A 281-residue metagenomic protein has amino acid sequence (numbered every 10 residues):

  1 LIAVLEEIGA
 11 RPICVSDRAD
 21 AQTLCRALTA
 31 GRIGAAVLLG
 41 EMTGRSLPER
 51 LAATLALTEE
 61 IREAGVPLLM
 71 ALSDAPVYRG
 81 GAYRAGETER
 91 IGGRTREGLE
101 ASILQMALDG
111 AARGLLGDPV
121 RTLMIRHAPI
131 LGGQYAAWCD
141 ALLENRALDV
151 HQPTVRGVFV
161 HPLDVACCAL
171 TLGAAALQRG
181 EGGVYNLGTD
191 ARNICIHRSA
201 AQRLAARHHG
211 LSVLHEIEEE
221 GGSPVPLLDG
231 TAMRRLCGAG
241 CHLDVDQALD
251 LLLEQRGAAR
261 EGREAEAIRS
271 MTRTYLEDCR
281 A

Functional and structural regions predicted by a protein language model:
L1-A35: N-terminal Rossmann/SDR dinucleotide-binding element
I2-E7, L55, E59-E63, G110-G114 (+3 more regions): Short, well-ordered alpha-helices that flank and scaffold nucleotide-derived cofactor binding pockets
D17, E41, D74, H127: Active-site loop/turn elements of alpha/beta-hydrolase fold enzymes, especially the short glycine-/histidine-rich
A21, C25-A35, T43-M70: NAD(P)-cofactor binding segment of oxidoreductase domains
A35-L38, L55-E100, L123: Conserved Rossmann-fold NAD(P)-dependent oxidoreductase catalytic core, especially the SDR/UDP-sugar
P76, P129, A191: PG/GG-rich flexible active-site loop of Rossmann-like NAD(P)H-dependent oxidoreductases, especially the SDR superfamily
G98, S102, M106-A166, L170 (+1 more regions): NAD(P)-dependent short-chain dehydrogenase/reductase
N145-R146, V150-A281: C-terminal substrate-binding subdomain of Rossmann-fold SDR/epimerase-dehydratase oxidoreductases
